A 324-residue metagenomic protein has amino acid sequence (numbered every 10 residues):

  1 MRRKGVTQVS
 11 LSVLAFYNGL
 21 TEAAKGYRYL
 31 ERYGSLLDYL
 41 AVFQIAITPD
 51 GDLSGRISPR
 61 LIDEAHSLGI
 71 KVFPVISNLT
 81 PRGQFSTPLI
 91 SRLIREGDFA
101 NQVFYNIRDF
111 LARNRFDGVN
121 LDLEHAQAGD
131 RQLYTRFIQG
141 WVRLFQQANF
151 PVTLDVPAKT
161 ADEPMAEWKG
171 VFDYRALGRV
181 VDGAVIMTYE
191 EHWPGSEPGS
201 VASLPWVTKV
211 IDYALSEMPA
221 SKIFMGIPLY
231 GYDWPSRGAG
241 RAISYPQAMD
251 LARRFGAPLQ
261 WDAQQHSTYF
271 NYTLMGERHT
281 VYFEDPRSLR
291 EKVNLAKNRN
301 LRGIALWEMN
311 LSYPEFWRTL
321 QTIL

Functional and structural regions predicted by a protein language model:
M1-N106: Glycan-recognition patch characteristic of GH18 chitinases/ENGases and related GlcNAc/peptidoglycan-binding proteins
Y17-G19, Q44, P74-N78, L123 (+4 more regions): A cross-domain feature marking catalytic cores of carbohydrate-active enzymes and several ubiquitous metabolic/repair
G19-G34, R95-R113, A166-R175, E284-K297: Short, acidic/polar
L40, L121, A184, M225 (+2 more regions): Conserved, mostly hydrophobic/aromatic
I47-S54, L89-D98, L123-R131, P194-V201 (+2 more regions): Second-shell loop/turn segments in exported
P49-R56, A128-F255: Substrate-binding surface in catalytic domains of secreted glycosidases
P81-I90, I227-N294, L324: Glycan-binding loop/region signatures in secreted carbohydrate-active enzymes
L289-L324: Acidic/aromatic/glycine-rich contiguous surface patches that form carbohydrate-binding/processing clefts and analogous
